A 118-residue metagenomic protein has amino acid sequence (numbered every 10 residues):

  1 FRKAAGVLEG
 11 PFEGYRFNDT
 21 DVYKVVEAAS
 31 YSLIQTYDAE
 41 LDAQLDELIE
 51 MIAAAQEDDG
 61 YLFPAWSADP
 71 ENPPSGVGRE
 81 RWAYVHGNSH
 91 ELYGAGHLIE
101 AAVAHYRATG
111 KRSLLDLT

Functional and structural regions predicted by a protein language model:
F1-T118: Glycan-recognition and catalytic cores of secretory/periplasmic carbohydrate-active enzymes
